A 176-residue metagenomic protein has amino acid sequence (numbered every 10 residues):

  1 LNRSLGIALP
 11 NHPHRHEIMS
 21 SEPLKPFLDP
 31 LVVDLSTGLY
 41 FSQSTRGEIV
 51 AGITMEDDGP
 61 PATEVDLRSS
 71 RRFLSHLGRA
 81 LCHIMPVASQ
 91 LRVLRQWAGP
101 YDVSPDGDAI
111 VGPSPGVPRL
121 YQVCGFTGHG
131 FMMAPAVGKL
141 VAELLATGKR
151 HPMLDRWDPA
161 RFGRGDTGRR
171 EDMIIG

Functional and structural regions predicted by a protein language model:
L1-D29: Central helical "cap/lid" subdomain
N11, V65-S69, G125: Short alpha-helix boundary/capping segments
P13, S75-H76, A136: A generic alpha-helix surface/boundary motif
P23-R119: Active-site lid/adjacent beta-loop-alpha segment flanking the redox-cofactor pocket in flavoenzymes
S36, R79-G176: C-terminal catalytic lobe of FAD-dependent flavoproteins
